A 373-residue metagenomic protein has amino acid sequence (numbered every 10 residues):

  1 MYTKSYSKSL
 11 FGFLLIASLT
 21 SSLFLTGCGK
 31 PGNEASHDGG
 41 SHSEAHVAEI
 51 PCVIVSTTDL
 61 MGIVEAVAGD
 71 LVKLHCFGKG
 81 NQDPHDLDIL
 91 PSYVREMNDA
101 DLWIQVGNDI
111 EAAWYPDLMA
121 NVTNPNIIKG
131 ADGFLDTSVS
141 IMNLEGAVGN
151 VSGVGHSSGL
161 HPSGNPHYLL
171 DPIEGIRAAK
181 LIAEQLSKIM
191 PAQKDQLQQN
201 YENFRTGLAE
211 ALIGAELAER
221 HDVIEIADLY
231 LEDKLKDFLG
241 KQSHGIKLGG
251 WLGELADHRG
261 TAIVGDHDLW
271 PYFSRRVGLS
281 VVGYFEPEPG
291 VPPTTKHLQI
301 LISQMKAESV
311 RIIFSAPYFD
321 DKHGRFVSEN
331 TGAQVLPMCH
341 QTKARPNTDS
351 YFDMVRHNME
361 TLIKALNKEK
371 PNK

Functional and structural regions predicted by a protein language model:
Y2, G27-K373: Extracytoplasmic metal-acquisition and chelation regions
Y2-L14: Bacterial N-terminal signal peptides that target proteins for export
S7, I16-S18, R356: Short linear sequence elements within intrinsically disordered, low-complexity coil regions
S7, S22-F24, A35: N-terminal start and proteolytic maturation junction detector
G12-F24: Bacterial N-terminal signal peptides
